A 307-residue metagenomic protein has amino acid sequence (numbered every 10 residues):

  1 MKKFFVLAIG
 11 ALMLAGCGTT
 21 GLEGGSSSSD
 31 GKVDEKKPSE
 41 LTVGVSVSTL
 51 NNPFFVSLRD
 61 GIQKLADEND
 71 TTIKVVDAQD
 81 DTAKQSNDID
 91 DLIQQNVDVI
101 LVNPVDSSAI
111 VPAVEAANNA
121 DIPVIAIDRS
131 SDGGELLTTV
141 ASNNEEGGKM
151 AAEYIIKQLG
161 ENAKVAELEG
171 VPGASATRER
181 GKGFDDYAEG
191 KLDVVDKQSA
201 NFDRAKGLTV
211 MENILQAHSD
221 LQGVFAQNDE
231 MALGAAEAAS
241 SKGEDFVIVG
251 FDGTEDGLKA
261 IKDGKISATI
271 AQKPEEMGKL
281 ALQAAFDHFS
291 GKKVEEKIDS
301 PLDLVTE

Functional and structural regions predicted by a protein language model:
M1-G24: Sec-dependent N-terminal signal peptides of Gram-positive bacterial secreted proteins and lipoproteins
C17-P38: Bacterial lipoprotein signal-peptidase II cleavage site
S39-L41, L168, P172-A176, Y187-A188 (+1 more regions): Hinge/cleft segment of the Venus flytrap/periplasmic-binding protein
L41-L65, N69, I73-D91, Q95-V97 (+4 more regions): Extracytoplasmic "Venus flytrap"
V43, Q85, V140-V165, K206-L208 (+2 more regions): Hydrophobic alpha-helical segments within soluble ligand-binding/sensing domains
F54-T71, G147-A151, S175-L192, K206 (+4 more regions): Short, solvent-exposed amphipathic alpha-helices that sit in or adjacent to ligand/effector-binding or catalytic
V99, S107-E146, K157, K164 (+3 more regions): Flexible loop/hinge segments that line or gate small-molecule binding clefts
V99-N118, F184, N201-K259: Hydrophobic alpha-helical
